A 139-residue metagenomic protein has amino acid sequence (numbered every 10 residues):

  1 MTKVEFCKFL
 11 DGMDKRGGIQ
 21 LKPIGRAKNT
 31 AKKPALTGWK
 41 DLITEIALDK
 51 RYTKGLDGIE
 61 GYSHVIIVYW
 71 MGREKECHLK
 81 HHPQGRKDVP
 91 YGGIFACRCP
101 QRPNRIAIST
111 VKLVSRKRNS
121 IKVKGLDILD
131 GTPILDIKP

Functional and structural regions predicted by a protein language model:
M1-T110, V114-P139: Glycine-rich, low-complexity intrinsically disordered segments
